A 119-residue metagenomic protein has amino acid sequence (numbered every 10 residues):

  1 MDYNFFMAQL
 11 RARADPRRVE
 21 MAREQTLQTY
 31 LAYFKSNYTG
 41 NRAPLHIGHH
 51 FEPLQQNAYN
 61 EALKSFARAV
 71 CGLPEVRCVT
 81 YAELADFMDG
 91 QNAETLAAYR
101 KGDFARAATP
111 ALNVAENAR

Functional and structural regions predicted by a protein language model:
M1-T39, Y59: Alpha-helical scaffold elements lining the catalytic groove of polysaccharide deacetylases
A32-R119: C-terminal domain-boundary segment and adjacent tail
